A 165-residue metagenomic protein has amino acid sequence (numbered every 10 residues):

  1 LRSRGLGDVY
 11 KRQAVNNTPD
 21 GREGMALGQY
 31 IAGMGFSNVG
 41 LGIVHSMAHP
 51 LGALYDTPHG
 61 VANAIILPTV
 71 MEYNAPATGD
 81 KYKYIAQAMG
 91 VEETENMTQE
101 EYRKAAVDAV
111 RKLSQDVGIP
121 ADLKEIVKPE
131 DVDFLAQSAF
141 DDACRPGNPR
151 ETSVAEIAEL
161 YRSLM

Functional and structural regions predicted by a protein language model:
L1-Y10: Single conserved hydrophobic/aromatic residue that forms the stacking wall/gate of nucleotide- or nucleobase-binding
D8, Q29-G33, M47, L51 (+2 more regions): Buried hydrophobic packing segments
K11-M47: Oxyanion-binding "anion nests"
R12-G24, K83-G90, T94-E101: C-terminal helix-coil-helix/basic helical segment that borders enzyme active sites and/or dimer interfaces and provides
G24-L27, S46-H49, I65, Y84 (+3 more regions): Amphipathic alpha-helical interaction segments
P50-M89: Catalytic phosphate/nucleotide-handling subdomain of diverse soluble enzymes
Y82, E92-M165: C-terminal charged capping/lid subdomain of soluble metabolic enzymes
